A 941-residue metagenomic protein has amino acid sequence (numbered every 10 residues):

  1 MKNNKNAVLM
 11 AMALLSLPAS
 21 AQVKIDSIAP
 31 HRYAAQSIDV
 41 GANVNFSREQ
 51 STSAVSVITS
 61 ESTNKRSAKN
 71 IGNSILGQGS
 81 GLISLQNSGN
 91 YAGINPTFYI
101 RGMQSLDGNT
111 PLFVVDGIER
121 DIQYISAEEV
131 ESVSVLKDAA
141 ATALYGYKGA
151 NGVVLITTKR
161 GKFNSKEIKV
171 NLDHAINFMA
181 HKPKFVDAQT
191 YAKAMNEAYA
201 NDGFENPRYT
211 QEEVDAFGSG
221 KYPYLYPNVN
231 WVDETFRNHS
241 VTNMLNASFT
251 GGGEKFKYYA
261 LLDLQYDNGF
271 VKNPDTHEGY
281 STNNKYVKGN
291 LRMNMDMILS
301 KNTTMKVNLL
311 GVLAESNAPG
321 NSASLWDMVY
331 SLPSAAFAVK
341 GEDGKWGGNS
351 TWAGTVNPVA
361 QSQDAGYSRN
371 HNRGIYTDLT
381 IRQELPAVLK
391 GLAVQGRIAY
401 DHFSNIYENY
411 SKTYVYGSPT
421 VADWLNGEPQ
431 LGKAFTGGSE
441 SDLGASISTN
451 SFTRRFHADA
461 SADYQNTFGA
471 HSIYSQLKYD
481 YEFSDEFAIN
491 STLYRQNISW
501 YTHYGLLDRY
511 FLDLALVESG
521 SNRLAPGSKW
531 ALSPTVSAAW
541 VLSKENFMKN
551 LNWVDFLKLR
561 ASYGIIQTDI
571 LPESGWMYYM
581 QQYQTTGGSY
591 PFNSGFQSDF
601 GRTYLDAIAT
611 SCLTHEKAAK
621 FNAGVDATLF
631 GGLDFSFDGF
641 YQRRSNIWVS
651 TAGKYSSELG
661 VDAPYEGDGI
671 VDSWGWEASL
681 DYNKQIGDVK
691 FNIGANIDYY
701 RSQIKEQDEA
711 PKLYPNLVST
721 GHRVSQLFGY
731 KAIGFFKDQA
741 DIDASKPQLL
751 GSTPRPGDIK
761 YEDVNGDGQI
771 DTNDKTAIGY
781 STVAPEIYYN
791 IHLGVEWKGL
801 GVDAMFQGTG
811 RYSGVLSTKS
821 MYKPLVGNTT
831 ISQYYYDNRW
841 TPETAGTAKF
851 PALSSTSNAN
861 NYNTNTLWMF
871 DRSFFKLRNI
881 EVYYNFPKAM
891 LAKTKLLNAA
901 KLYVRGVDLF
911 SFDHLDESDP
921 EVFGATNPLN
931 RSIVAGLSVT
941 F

Functional and structural regions predicted by a protein language model:
K2-N4, V8-L17, A21-I38, A42-L112 (+14 more regions): Membrane-proximal, glycine/serine-rich, low-complexity loop/turn segments characteristic of large bacterial
Q86, I100-Q104, V115, K137 (+8 more regions): Flexible glycine-/small-residue-rich
F185-V232, L332-S362, E408-T453, T585-I608 (+2 more regions): Flexible glycine-rich, low-complexity coil/linker segments exposed to the extracellular/periplasmic environment
N294-T303, N308-L313, S322, V329 (+4 more regions): Extracellular/periplasmic, surface-exposed regions of secreted and cell-surface proteins
V339-G344, A360, T809-K901, G906: Extracytoplasmic gating/loop element in the C-terminal half of outer-membrane beta-barrel translocons and assembly
E666-P785, E796-K798, Q807-Y812, L816-T818: Gram-negative outer-membrane beta-barrel transporters
